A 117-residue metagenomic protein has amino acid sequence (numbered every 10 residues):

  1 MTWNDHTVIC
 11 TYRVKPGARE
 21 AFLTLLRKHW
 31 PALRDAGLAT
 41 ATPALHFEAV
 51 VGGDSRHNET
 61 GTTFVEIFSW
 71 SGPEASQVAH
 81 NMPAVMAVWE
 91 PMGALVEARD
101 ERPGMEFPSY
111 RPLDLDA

Functional and structural regions predicted by a protein language model:
M1-H6, H57-T60: Short, flexible turn/loop "capping" segments at secondary-structure junctions
D5-R13, V65-I67: Active-site-flanking beta-strand signature of metal-NTP-handling nucleotidyl enzymes and homologous cyclase-like
K15-A18, W70-A75: Helix N-cap motif at beta-to-alpha junctions
A18-F47, A84-M92: Short amphipathic alpha-helical segments
W30-V65, S69, V96-E106: Short, glycine- and small/hydrophobic-rich beta-strand elements in well-ordered beta-sheets
E59, V65-I67, E74, V78-W89 (+2 more regions): A beta-strand edge to alpha-helix "cap/lid" segment located at domain peripheries
